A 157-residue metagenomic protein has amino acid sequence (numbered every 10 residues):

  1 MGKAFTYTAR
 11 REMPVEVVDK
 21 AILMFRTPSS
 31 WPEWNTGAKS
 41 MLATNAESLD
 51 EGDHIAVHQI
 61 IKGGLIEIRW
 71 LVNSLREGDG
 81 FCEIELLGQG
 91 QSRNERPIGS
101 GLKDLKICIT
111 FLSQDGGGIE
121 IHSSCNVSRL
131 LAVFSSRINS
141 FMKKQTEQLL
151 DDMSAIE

Functional and structural regions predicted by a protein language model:
M1-D50: Hydrophobic ligand-binding cavity/cleft-lining segments
A4, G63-L65, D79, L102 (+1 more regions): Coil-to-beta-strand transition motifs
T6-T8, L65-L71, G101-C108: Short, surface-exposed coil-to-beta transition loops
E12-E16, H58-K62, N73, L87 (+3 more regions): Solvent-exposed residues in well-ordered beta-strands and their adjoining turns, especially edge/terminal strands
V18-F25, W31, I55-V57, V72 (+2 more regions): Hydrophobic pocket/interface hotspot
L23-T36, S140-K143, E147, D151 (+1 more regions): Short, intrinsically disordered, mixed-charge
L42-I98, Q148-E157: Glycine-rich portal/gate segments that line the openings of hydrophobic small-molecule binding cavities
L86-Q148: Beta-strand/loop substructures that line and gate deep hydrophobic ligand-binding cavities in soluble
